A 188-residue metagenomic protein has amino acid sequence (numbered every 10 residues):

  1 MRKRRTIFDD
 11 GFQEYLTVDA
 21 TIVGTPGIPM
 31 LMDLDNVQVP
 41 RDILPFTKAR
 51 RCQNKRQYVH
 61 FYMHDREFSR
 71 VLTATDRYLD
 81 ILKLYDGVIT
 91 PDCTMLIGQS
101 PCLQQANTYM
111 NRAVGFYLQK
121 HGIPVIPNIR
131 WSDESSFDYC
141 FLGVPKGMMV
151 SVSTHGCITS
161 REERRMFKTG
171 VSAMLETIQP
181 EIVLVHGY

Functional and structural regions predicted by a protein language model:
M1-R66: Basic, amphipathic N-terminal segments that precede the first structured/catalytic domain
K48-N54, Y58-V59, H64, V71-Y188: Eukaryote-skewed repeat-based solenoidal scaffolds used as protein-protein interaction platforms, primarily
